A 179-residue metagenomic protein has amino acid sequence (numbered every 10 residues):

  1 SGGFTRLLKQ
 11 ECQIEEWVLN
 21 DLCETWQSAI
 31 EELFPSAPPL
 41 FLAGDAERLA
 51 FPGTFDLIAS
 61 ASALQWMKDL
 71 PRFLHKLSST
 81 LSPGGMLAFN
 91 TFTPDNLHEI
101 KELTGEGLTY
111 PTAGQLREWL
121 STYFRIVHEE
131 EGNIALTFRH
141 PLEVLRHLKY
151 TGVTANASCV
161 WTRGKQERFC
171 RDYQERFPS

Functional and structural regions predicted by a protein language model:
S1-A50: Class I SAM-dependent methyltransferase SAM/SAH-binding core
L8, L77, L120: Class I S-adenosylmethionine-dependent transferase superfamily signal
C23-W26, F73, N96: Conserved short alpha-helix immediately C-terminal to the canonical SAM/SAH-binding motif I of Rossmann-like
D56-P71, T91: A short SAM/SAH-binding and catalytic strip from SAM-dependent methyltransferases
P71-M86: A short glycine-rich, Lys/Arg-flanked "PGG" loop and its adjoining helix->strand segment in the class I
G84-E143, T151-G164: Conserved catalytic/acceptor-binding region of the Class I
T151, V160-S179: Rossmann-like AdoMet/SAM-dependent catalytic core
